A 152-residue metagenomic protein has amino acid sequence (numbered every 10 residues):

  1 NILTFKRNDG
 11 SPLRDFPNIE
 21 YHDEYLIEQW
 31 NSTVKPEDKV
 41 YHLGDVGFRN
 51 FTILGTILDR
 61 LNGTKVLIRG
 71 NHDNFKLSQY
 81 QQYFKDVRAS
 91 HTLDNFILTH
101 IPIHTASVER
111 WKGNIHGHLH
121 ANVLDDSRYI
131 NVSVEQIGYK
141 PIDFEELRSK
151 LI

Functional and structural regions predicted by a protein language model:
N1-I152: Catalytic phosphate/metal-binding cores of nucleic-acid and nucleotide-processing enzymes, i.e., regions that mediate
